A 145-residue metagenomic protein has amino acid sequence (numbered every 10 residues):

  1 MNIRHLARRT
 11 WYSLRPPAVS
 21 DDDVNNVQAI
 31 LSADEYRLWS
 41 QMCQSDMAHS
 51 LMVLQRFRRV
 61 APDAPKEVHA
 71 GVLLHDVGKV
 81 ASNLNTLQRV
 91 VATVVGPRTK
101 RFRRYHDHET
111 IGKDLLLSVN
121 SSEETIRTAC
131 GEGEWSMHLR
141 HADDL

Functional and structural regions predicted by a protein language model:
M1-D23, V27-I30, V80-R104: Alpha-helical membrane-targeting segments
Q28-L38: A positional/architectural concept
Y36-L145: Divalent metal-dependent catalytic cores for phosphoryl transfer on phosphate-bearing substrates
